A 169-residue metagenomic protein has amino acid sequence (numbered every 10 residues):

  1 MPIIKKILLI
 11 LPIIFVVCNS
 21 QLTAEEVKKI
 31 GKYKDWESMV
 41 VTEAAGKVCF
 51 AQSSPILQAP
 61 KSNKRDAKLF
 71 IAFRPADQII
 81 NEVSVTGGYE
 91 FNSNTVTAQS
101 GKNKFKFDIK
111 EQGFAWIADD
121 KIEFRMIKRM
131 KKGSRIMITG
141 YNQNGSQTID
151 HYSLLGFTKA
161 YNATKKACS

Functional and structural regions predicted by a protein language model:
M1-L9: Bacterial N-terminal signal peptides that target proteins for export
I4-K5, C18, A67: Generic cytosolic/nucleocytoplasmic N-terminal low-complexity/intrinsically disordered segments
F15-A24: Sec/Tat signal peptide C-region and signal peptidase I cleavage site
A24-S169: A generic "folded-domain core" signal
